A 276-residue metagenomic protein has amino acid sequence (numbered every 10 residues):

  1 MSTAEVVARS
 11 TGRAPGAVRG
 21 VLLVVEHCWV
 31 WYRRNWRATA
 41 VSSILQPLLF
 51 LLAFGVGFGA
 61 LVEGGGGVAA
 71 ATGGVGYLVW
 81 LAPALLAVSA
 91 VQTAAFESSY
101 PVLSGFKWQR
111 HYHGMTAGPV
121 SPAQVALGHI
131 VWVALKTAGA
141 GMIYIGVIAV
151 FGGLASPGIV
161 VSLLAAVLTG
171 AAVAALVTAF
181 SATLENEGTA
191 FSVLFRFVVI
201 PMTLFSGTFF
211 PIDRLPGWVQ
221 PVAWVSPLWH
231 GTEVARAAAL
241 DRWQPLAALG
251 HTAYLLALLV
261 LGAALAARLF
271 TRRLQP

Functional and structural regions predicted by a protein language model:
M1-V160, L164-P276: Hydrophobic transmembrane alpha-helices and immediately adjacent juxtamembrane helices of multi-pass inner-membrane
